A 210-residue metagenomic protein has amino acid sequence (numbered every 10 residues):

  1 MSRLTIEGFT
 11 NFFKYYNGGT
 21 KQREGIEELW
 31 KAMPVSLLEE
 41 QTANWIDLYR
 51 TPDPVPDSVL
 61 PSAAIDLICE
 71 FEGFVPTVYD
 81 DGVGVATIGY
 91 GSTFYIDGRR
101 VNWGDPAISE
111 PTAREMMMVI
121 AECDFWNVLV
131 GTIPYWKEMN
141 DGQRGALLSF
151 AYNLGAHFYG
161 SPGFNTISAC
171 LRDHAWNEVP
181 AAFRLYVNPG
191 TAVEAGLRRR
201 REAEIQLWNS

Functional and structural regions predicted by a protein language model:
M1-V55, S62-D66, E70-V75, S92 (+4 more regions): Long, amphipathic alpha-helical surface segments
L38, P61, V85, Q143-R144 (+2 more regions): Short runs of predominantly hydrophobic/aromatic residues within well-ordered alpha helices that form helix-helix
V59-L60, Y79-G82, M139-Q143: Extracellular/periplasmic catalytic domains that process cell-envelope and extracellular macromolecules
D80-W103, A121: Substrate-binding/active-site groove segments that recognize and process beta-1,4-linked N-acetyl-hexosamine
G89, V101, I108, T191-A192: Alpha-helix boundary/interfacial micro-motifs
V101-Y135, N140-Y159, S168, N177: Alpha-helical segment that forms one wall of the substrate-binding/catalytic cleft in peptidoglycan-active domains
